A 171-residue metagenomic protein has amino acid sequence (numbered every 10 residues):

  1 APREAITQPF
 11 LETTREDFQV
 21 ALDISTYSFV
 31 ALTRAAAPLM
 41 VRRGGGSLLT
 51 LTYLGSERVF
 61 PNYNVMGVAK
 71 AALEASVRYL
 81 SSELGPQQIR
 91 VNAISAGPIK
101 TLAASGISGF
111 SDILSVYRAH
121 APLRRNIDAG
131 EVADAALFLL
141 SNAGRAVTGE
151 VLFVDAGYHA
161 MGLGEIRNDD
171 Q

Functional and structural regions predicted by a protein language model:
P2-R3, P9, R15-D17, A21 (+3 more regions): Catalytic loop of short-chain dehydrogenase/reductase
T33-R34, R78: A short, exposed helix-loop element centered on a Lys and neighboring polar residues
P38, S82-E83, R145: Alpha-helical segment proximal to the catalytic Tyr-Lys
G85, R90, V147-G149: Short, small/polar-rich loop/turn modules that mediate ligand/substrate recognition or access, typified
P86, A96-A121, M161-Q171: A glycine/serine/threonine-rich, flexible loop-to-helix segment that serves as the NAD(P) cofactor-binding "lid"
A121-V132: A conserved structural motif in NAD(P)-dependent oxidoreductases
L137, T148-Q171: Short C-terminal tail/terminal secondary-structure segment of NAD(P)H-dependent dehydrogenase/reductase domains
